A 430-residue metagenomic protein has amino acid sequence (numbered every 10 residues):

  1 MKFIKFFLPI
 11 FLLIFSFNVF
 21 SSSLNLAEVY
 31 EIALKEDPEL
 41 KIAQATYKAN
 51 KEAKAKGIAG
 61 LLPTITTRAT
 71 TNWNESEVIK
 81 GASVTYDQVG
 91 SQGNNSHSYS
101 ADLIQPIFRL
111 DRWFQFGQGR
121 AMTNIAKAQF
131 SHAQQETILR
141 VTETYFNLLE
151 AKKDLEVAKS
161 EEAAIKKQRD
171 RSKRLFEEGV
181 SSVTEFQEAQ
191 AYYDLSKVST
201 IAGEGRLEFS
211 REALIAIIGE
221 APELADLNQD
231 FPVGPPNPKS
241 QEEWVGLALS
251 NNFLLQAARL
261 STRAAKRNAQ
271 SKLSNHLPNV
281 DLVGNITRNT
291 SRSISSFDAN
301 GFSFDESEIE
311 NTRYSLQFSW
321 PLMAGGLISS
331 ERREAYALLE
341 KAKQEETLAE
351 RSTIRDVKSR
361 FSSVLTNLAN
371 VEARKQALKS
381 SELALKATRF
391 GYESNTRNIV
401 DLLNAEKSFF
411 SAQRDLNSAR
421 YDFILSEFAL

Functional and structural regions predicted by a protein language model:
M1-L8: Bacterial N-terminal signal peptides that target proteins for export
K5, E136-N251, S363, N367 (+1 more regions): Periplasmic alpha-helical coiled-coil/stalk elements that build and connect Gram-negative outer-membrane
F20-T70, S76, A221-P222, L227-R263 (+4 more regions): Bacterial Sec-pathway N-terminal export signals of envelope proteins
I42-G57, A133, T137-E156, R174 (+4 more regions): Amphipathic alpha-helical coiled-coil segments
T64-H132, L254-N268, N275-L348, R360: Small/polar-residue-enriched beta-strand and adjacent coil segments characteristic of outer-membrane beta-barrel
R120, V183-D194, R333, I399-K407: Short, charged, amphipathic alpha-helical segments
